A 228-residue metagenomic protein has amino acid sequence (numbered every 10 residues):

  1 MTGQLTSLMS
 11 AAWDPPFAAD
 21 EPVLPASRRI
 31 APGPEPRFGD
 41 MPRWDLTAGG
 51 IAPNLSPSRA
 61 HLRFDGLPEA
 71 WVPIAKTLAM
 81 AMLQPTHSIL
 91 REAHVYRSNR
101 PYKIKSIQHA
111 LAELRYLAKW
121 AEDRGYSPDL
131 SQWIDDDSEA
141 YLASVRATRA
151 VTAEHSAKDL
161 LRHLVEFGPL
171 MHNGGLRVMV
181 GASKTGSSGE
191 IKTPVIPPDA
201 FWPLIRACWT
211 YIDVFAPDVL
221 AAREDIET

Functional and structural regions predicted by a protein language model:
M1-T228: Extended, charge-enriched helical/coil interaction regions that scaffold DNA-processing and chromosome-maintenance
